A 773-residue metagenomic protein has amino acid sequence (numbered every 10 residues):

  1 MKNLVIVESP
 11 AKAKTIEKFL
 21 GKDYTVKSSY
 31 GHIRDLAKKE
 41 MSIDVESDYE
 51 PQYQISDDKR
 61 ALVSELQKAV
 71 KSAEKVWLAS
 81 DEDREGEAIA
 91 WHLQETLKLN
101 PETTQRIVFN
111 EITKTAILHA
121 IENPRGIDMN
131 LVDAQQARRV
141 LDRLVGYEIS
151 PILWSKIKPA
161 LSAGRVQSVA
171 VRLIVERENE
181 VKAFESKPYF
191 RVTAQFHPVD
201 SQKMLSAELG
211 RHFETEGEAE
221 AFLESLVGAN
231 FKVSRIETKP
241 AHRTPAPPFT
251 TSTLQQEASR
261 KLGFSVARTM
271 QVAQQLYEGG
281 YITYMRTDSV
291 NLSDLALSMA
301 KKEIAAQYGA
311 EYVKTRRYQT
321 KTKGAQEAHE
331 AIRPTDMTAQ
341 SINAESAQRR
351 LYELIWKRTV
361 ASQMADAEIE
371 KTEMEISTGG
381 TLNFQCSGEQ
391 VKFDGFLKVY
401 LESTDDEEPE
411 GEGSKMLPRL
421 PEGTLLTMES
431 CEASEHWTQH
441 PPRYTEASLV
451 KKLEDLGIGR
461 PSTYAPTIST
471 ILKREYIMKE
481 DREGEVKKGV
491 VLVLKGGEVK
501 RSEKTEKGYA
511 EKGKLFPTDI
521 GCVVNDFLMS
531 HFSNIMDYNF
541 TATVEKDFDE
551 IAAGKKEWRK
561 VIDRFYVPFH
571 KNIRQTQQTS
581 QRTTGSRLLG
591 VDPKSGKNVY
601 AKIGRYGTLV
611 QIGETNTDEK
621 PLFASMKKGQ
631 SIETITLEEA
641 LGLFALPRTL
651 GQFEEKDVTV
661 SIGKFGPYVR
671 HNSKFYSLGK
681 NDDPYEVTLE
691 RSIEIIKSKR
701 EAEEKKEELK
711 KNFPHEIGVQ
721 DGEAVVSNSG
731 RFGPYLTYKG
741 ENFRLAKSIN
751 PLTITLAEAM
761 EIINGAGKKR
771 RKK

Functional and structural regions predicted by a protein language model:
M1-R139, E148, G210, G309 (+3 more regions): Intrinsically disordered, low-complexity regulatory segments
K2-L4, T15, Y24, T96 (+5 more regions): Basic, low-complexity terminal or inter-domain segments flanking catalytic cores
P10-A13, D23-Y30, S56-V70, G86-W91 (+19 more regions): Amphipathic alpha-helical transducer elements in NTP-driven molecular machines
Q52-S56, K261, L456: Flexible beta-alpha connector loops of hexameric P-loop NTPases
D81, Q255-E257, K261-S265: A conserved hydrophobic secondary-structure block that centers on an alpha-helix together with its immediately flanking
I112-A194, T238-H242: C-terminal or mid-to-C-terminal helical accessory/interaction module adjacent to the motor/catalytic core
L226-P247, S252, A258, T427 (+1 more regions): Pre-Walker A segment
